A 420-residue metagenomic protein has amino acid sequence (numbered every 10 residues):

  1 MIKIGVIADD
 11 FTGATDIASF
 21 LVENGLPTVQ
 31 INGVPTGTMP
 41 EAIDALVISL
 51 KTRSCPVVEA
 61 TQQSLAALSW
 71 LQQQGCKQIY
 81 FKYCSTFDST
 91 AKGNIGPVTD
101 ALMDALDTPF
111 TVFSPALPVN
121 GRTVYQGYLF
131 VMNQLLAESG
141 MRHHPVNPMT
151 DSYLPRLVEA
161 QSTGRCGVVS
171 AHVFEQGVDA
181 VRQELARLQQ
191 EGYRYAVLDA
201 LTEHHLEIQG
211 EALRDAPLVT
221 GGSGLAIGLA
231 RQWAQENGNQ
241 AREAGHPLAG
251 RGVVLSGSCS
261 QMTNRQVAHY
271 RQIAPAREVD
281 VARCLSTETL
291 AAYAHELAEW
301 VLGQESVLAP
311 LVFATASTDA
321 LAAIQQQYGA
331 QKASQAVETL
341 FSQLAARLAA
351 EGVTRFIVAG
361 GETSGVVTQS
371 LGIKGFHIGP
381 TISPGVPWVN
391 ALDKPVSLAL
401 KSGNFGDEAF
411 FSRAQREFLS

Functional and structural regions predicted by a protein language model:
M1-K3, A60, L68-L206, S420: Cap/lid and interdomain-hinge subdomains that line or gate substrate/regulatory clefts in soluble alpha/beta enzymes
I2-E41, A60-S64, S114-V119: N-terminal basic/disordered segments at the start of proteins
V6-A8, V29-I31, I79-Y83, T111-P115 (+9 more regions): General beta-strand structural signal in soluble alpha/beta enzymes
I17-S19, A91-I95, R122-F130, A180-V181 (+6 more regions): Short acidic, glycine/serine/threonine-rich loops at helix termini
D44-T52, E305, N390-S420: A structural-propensity feature for long, helix-poor, extended segments
M132-E299: Conserved, well-structured core segments that form the ligand-binding/active-site neighborhood of functional domains
A298-A359: C-terminal structural cap/anchor segments
V353-T354, E362-F410: Conserved, well-ordered active-site substructure
